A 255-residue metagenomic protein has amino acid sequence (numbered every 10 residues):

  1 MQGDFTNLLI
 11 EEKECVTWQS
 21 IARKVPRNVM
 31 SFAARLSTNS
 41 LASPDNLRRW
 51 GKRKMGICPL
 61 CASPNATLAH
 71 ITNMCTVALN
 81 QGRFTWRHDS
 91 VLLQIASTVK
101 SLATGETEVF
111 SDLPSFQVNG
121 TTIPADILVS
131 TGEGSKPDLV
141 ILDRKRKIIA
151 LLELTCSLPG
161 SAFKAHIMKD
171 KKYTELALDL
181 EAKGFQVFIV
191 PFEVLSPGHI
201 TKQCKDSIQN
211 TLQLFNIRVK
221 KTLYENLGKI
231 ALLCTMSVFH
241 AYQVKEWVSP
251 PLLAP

Functional and structural regions predicted by a protein language model:
M1, R83, P114-V140, K145-R146 (+2 more regions): Non-catalytic C-terminal interaction segments of nucleic acid-processing enzymes
M1-N65, S90: Helix/loop segments that flank and initiate small ligand/metal-binding modules
W18, T76-N80, E153-P159: Glycine- and acidic
A34, T38, T76, L92 (+4 more regions): Amphipathic alpha-helical interaction motifs in eukaryotic regulatory proteins
S37-W50, V99-G132: A short acidic/basic microdomain associated with nuclease active sites
P44, L68-T72, L102-V109, L180-F188: Short, flexible/disordered secondary-structure transition segments
R49-V99, I149: Short Cys/His-based metal-binding microdomains
